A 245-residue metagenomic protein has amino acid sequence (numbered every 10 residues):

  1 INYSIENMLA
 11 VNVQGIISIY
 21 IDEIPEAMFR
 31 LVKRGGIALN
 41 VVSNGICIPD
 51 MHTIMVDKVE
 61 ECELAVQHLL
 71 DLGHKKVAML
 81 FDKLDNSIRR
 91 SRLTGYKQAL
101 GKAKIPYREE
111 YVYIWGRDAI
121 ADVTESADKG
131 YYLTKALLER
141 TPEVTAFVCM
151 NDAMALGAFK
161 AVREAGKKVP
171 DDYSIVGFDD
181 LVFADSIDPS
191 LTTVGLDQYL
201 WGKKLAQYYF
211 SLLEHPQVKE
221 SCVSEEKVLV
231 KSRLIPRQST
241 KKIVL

Functional and structural regions predicted by a protein language model:
I1-Q67, D71, E139: Alpha-helical recognition/docking segments in bacterial nutrient-uptake and carbohydrate-utilization systems
Q14, H74-K76, T145: Short acidic/polar active-site loop segments enriched in Thr and Asp
I19, V42, M79-L80, V148 (+1 more regions): Short hydrophobic segments within beta-strands
I54-M79, S91-Q98, A127-L137, A155 (+1 more regions): Hydrophobic alpha-helical segments within soluble ligand-binding/sensing domains
A65-I105, C222-S239: An alpha-beta-alpha
K75-K76, Y107-Y111, V169-I175: Short acidic capping loops at alpha-helix termini that bridge into adjacent secondary structure
K97-A127: Short beta-strand elements in bilobed, periplasmic/extracellular small-molecule ligand-binding domains
L133-L245: Flexible loop/turn connectors
